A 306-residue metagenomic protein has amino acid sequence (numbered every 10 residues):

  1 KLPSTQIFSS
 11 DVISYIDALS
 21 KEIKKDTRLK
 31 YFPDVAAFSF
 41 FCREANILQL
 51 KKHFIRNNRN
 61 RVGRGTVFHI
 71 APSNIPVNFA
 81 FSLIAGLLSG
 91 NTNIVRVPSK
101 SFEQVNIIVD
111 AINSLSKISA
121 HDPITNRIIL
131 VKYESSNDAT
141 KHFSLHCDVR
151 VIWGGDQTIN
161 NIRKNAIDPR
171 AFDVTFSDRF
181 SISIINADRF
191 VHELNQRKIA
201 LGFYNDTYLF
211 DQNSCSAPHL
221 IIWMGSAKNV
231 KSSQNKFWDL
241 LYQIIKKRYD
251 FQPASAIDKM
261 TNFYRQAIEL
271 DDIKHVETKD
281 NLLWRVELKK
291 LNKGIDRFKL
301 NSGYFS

Functional and structural regions predicted by a protein language model:
K1-G65: N-terminal Rossmann-like NAD(P)+-binding subdomain of aldehyde/semialdehyde dehydrogenases
T5-V12, I16, V105, G155 (+4 more regions): Generic structural signal for well-ordered, non-membrane alpha-helical segments in soluble metabolic enzymes
L19-I23, T27, S116, A120 (+6 more regions): Structural signal for hydrophobic packing residues in well-ordered secondary-structure cores of soluble enzyme domains
K52-F68, N74, V131-K141, V286-S302: Donor nucleotide-activated moiety binding/catalytic core segment of transferases that use nucleotide-activated donors
K52-S116: Conserved small-residue-rich beta-alpha loop and adjacent elements that most often cradle the phosphate/pyrophosphate
I108, I112, I162-A166, K236-L240: Short, aromatic/basic amphipathic alpha-helical patches
H121-I221, G225-A227: Conserved NAD(P)+-binding/catalytic subdomain of aldehyde/semialdehyde dehydrogenases
D211-A217, I222-S306: NAD(P)-dependent aldehyde/semialdehyde dehydrogenase
